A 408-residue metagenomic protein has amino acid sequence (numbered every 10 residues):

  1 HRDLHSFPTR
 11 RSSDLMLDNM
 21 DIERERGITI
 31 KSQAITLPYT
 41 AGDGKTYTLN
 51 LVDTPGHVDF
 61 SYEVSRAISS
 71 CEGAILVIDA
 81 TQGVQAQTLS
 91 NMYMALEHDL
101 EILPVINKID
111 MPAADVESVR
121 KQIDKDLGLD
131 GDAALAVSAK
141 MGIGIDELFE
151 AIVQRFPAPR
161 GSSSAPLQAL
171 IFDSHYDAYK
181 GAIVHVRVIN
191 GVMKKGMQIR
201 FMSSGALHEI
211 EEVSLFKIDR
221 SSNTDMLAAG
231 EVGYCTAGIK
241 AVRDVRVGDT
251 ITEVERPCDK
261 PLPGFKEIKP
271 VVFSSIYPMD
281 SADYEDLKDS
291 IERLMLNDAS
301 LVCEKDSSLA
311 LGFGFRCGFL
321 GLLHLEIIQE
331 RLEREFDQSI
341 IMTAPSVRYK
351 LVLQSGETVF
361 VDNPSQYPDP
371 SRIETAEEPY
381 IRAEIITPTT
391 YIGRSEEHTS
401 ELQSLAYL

Functional and structural regions predicted by a protein language model:
R2, S6, R10-L405: Structural and coupling elements of P-loop NTPases
